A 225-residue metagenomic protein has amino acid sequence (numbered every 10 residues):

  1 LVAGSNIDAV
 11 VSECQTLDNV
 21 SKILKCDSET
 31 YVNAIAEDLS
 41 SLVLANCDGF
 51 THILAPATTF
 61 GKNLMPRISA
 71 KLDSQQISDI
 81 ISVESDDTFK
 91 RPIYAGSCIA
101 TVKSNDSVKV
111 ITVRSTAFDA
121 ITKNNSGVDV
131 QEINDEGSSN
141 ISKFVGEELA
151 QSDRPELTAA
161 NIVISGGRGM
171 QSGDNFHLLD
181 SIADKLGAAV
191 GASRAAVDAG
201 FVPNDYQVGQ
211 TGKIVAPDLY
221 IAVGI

Functional and structural regions predicted by a protein language model:
L1-I225: N-terminal glycine-rich FAD/FM-binding segment characteristic of electron-transfer flavoproteins
